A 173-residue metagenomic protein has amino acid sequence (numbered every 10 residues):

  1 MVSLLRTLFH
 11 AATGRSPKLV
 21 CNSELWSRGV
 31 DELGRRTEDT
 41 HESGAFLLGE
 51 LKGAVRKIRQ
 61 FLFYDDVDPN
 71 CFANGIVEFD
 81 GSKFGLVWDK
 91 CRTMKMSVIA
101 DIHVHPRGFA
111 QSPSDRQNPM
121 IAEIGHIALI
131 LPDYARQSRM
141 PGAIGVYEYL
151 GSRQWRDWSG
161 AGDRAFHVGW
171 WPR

Functional and structural regions predicted by a protein language model:
M1-V98, R107-R173: Conserved beta-strand-loop surface patch within small alpha/beta domains used for substrate/adaptor or ligand engagement
V104: Residue-level "edge-of-site" marker
